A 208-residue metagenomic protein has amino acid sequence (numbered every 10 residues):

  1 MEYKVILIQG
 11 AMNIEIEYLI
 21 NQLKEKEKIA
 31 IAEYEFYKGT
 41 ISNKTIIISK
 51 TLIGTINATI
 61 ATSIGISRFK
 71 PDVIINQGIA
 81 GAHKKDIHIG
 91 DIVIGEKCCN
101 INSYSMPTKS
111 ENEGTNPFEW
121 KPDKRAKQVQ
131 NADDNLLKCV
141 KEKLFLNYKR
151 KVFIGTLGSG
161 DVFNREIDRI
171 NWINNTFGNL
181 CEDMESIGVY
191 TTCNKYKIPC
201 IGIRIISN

Functional and structural regions predicted by a protein language model:
E2-S63, F69: N-terminal short beta-loop-beta anion/metal-coordinating cradle
M12, G81, C98, G158-V162 (+2 more regions): Glycine-rich beta-alpha junction loops
A32-Y34, I53, K97-N100, I205-N208: Short, acidic/turn-prone active-site loops that include or flank metal/cofactor- and phosphate-binding residues
I46-T51, I154-G158, I203: Active-site-proximal beta-strand elements of phosphoester/diester hydrolases
K70-I75: Proline-aspartate-enriched helix->loop->beta-strand connector
K84-F177: Mid-sequence, gly/pro-rich, charge-dense loop/helix-turn segments that line enzyme active sites
V162-N208: A C-terminal functional module that forms or caps the active site or interfaces directly with catalytic machinery
